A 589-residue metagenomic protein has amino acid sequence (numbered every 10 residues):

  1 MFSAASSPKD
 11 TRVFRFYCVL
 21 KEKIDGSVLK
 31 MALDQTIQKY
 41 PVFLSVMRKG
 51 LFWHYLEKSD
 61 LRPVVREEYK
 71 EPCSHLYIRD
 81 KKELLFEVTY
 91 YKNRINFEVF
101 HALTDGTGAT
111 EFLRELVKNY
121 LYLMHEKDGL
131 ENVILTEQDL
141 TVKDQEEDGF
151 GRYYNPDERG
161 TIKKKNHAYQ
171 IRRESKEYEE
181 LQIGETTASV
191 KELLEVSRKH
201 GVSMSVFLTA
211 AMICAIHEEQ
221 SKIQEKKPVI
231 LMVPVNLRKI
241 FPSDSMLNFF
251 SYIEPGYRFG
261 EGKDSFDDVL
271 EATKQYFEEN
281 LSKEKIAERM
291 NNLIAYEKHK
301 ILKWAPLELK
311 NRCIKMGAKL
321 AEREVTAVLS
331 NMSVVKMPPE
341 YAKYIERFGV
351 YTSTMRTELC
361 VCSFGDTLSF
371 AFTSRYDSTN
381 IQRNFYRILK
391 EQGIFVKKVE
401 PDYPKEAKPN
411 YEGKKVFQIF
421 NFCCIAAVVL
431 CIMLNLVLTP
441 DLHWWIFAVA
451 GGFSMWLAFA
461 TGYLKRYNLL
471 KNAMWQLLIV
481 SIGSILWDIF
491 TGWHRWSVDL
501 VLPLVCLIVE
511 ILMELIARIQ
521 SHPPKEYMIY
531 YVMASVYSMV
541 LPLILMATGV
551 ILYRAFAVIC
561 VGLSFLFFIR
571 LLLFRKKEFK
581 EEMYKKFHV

Functional and structural regions predicted by a protein language model:
M1-F52, D60-E87, E218-V399: Acyl-thioester-dependent acyl-group transfer interface
K21-Q38, E98-R114, I183-K222, F370-F372 (+1 more regions): Acyl activation and transfer enzymes in specialized metabolism, enriched for ANL adenylate-forming modules
F86, R94, L103-E111, E115-E195 (+1 more regions): Non-catalytic, low-complexity flexible loops and terminal extensions
E400-P409: N-terminal cysteine/histidine-rich coordination modules
A426-A450, K465-K471, I485-V505, H522-E526 (+1 more regions): Membrane-helix interface and helix-disruption motif detector
F447-A458, Q476-W487, S497-L515, S535-S538 (+1 more regions): Generic alpha-helical transmembrane segments
C506-I529, S538-T548, I569-F574: Alpha-helical transmembrane segments in multipass membrane proteins, preferentially the mid-helix core
E578-V589: Short, highly charged, low-complexity non-transmembrane loops/tails of multi-pass membrane proteins
